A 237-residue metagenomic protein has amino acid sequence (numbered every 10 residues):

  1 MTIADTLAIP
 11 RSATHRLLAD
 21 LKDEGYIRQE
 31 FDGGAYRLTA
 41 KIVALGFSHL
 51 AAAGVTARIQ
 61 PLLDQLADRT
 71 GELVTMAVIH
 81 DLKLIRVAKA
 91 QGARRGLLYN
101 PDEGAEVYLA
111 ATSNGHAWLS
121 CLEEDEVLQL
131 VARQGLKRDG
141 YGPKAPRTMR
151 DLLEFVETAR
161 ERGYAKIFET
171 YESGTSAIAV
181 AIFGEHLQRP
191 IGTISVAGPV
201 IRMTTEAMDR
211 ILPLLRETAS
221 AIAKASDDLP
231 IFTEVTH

Functional and structural regions predicted by a protein language model:
M1-T56, S220, K224-D228: N-terminal helix-turn-helix
I27-Q29, M76-A77, I182: A structural signal for short hydrophobic beta-strand segments in well-ordered beta-sheet cores
G33, R37-G135: Amphipathic alpha-helical effector-binding/dimerization core of metabolite-sensing transcriptional regulators
L119, E123, R216-A223, D227: Short amphipathic alpha-helical signal-transduction/dimerization elements
D125-L130, K137-Y141, R162-K166: Short, structured loop/turn "capping" segments at alpha-beta junctions
K144-A219, H237: Extended hydrophobic
D228-H237: Short, highly charged C-terminal tails/helix-capping segments
